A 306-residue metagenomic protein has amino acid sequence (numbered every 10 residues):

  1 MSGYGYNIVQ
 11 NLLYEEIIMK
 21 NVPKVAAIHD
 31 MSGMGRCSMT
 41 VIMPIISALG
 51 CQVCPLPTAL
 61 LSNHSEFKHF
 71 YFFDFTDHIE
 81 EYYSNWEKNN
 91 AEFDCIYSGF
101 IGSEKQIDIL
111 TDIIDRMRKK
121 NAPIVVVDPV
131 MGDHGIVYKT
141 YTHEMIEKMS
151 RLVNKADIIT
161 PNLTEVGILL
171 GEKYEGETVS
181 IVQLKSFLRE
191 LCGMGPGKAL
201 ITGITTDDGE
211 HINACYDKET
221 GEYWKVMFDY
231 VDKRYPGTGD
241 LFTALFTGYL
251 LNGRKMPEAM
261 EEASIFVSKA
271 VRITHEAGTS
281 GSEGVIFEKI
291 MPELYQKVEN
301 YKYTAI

Functional and structural regions predicted by a protein language model:
G5-I18: Short, Lys/Arg-enriched N-terminal segments with co-localized hydrophobic residues within the first ~10-30 amino acids
I17-V127, M131-K139, F287-E299, T304: Conserved N-terminal subdomain of the carbohydrate kinase-like
G33, Y223-P236: Short pre-catalytic strand/loop immediately N-terminal to key active-site residues, enriched for Gly-Thr
C51, S84, K88-A91, D115 (+8 more regions): Generic secondary-structure signature for well-ordered alpha-helical cores
T140-Y223: Conserved phosphate/ATP/ADP-binding segment of small-molecule kinases
K233-M256, M260: Short, small-residue alpha-helix embedded
P257-I306: Charged C-terminal helix
